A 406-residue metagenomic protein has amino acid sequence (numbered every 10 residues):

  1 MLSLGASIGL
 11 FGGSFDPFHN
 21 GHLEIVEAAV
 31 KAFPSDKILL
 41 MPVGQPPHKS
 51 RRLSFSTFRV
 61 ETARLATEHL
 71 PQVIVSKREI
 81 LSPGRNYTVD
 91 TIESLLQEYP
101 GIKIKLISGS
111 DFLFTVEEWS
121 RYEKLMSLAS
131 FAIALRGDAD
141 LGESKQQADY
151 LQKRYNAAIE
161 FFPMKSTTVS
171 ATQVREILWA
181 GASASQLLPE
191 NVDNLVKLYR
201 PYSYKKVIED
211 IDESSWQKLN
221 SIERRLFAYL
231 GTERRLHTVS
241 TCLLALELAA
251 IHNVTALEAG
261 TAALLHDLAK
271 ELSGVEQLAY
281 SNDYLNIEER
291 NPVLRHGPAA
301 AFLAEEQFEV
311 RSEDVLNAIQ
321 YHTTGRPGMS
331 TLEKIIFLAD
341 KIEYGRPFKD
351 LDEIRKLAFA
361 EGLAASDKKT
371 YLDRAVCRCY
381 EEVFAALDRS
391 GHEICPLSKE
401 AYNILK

Functional and structural regions predicted by a protein language model:
M1-Q217: Nucleotidyltransferase catalytic core that binds NTPs
N20, E24-I25, S240-L243, A299: Short amphipathic alpha-helical face segments that pack within enzyme cores and frequently flank/anchor catalytic
H22, S56, R234, V293 (+1 more regions): Short, conserved glycine- and acidic-residue-centered signature motifs in active-site or ligand-binding loops
K31, K197, A250, E305-E306 (+1 more regions): Short polybasic/polar patches that bind polyanions
L151-Y199, F348-K406: Hydrophobic secondary-structure block in the mid-to-C-terminal portion of proteins
S215-G231: Generic N-terminal amphipathic, Lys/Arg-enriched alpha-helix
R224-A228, H237, L246, I251-V376: Divalent metal-dependent catalytic cores for phosphoryl transfer on phosphate-bearing substrates
